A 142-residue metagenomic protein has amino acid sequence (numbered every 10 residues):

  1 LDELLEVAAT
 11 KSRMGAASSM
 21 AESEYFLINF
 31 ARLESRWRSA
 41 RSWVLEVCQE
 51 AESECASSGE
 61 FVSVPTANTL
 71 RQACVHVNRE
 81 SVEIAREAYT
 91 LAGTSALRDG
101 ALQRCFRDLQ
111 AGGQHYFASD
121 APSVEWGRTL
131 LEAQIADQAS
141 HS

Functional and structural regions predicted by a protein language model:
L1-E54: Extended amphipathic alpha-helical segments enriched in small hydrophobics
D2, A31-R38, R71, V75-V82 (+2 more regions): Generic structural signal for well-ordered, non-transmembrane alpha-helical segments in soluble/cytosolic regions
V7, E80, E87: Short alpha-helical functional segments enriched in proximate histidine and acidic residues
L27-A31, V64, N68, G100: Short, charged, amphipathic alpha-helical segments
S39-Q72, Y89-A92, A96-L97: C-terminal helix-coil-helix/basic helical segment that borders enzyme active sites and/or dimer interfaces and provides
E83-T90, D120-V124: Short segments within alpha-helical structural elements
T94-S142: Glycine-rich phosphate/cofactor-binding loops in nucleotide/flavin-utilizing enzymes
